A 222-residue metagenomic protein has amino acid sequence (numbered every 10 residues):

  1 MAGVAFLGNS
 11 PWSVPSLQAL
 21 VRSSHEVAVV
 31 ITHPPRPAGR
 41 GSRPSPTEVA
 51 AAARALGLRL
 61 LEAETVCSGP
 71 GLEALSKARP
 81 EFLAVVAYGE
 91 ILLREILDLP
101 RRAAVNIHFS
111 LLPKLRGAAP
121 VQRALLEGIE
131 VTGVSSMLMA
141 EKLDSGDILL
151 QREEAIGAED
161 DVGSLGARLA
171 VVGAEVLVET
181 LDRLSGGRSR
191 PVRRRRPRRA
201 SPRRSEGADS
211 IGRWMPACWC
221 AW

Functional and structural regions predicted by a protein language model:
M1-G41: N-terminal Rossmann-like dinucleotide-binding module
G3, A28-V30, R59-A78, L83 (+1 more regions): Internal alpha/beta domain cores that form substrate/cofactor-binding pockets in large enzymes and binding proteins
V14, Q18-R22, E73-S76, R94 (+1 more regions): Amphipathic, non-transmembrane alpha-helical secondary structure
V14, R43-P46, S68-L72, E90 (+1 more regions): Structural motif corresponding to alpha-helix initiation and N-cap regions
S23, F82, V86-R199: Donor/substrate-binding cores of folate-linked one-carbon enzymes
R36-R54: N-terminal beta-loop-helix "entrance" segment that forms/cooperates in small-molecule cofactor or anionic ligand
A51-L58, I129: A generic structural signal for well-ordered alpha-helical segments
R195-W222: Internal anion-binding site segments
